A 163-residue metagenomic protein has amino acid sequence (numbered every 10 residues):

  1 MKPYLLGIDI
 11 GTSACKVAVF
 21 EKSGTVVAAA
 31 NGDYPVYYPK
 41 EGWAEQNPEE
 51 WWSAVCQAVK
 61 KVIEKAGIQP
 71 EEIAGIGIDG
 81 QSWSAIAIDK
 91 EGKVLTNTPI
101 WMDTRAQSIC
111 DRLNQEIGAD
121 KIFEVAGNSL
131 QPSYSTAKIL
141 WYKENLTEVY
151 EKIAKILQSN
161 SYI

Functional and structural regions predicted by a protein language model:
M1-T96, E124, K152: N-terminal glycine/serine-rich phosphate-binding loop of ATP-dependent small-molecule kinases, especially carbohydrate
K60-I163: Glycine-rich phosphate-binding/catalytic subdomain of phosphoryl-transfer and nucleotide/sugar-phosphate-processing
